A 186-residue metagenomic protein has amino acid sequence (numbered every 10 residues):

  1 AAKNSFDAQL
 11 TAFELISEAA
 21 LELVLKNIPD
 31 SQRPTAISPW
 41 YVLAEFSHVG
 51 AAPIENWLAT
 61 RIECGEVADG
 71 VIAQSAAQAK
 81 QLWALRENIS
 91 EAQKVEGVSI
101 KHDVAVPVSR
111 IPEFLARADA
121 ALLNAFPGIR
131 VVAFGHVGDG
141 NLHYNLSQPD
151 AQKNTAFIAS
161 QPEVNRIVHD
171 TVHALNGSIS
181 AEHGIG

Functional and structural regions predicted by a protein language model:
A1-G186: Noncatalytic alpha-helical scaffold of FAD-dependent oxidoreductases
